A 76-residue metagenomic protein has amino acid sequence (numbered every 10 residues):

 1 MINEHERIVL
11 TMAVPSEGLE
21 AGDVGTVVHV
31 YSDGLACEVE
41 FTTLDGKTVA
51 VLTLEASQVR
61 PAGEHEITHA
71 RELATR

Functional and structural regions predicted by a protein language model:
I2-H65, A70: Basic/aromatic-rich interaction segments and small domains that mediate binding to polyanionic partners
